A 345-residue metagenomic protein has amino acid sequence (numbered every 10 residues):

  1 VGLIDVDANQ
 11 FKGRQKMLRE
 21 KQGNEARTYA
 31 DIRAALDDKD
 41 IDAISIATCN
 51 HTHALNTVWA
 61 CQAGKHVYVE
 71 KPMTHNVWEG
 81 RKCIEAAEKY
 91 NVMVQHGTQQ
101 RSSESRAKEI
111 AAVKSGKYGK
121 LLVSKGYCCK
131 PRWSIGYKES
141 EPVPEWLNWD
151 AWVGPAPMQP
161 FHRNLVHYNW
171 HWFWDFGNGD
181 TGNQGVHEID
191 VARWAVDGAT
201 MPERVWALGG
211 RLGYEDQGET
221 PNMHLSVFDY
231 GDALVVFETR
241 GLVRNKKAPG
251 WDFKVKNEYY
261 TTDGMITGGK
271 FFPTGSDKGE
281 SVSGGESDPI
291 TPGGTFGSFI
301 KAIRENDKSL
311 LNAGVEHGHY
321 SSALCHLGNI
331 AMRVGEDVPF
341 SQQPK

Functional and structural regions predicted by a protein language model:
V1-V69, W78-V94: N-terminal glycine-/serine-/threonine-rich beta1-alpha1-beta2 phosphate-ribose binding loop of Rossmann-like
V6-Q10, N50-T52, T74-H75, Q100-S102 (+2 more regions): Solvent-exposed loop/turn segments at secondary-structure junctions within structured extracellular/periplasmic domains
N9-G13, D31, T52-W59, W78 (+8 more regions): Extracytoplasmic/secreted proteins, especially bacterial periplasmic and envelope-associated proteins
N24, D40, K117-K120, M201: Short loop/turn motifs at secondary-structure junctions
D38, S103, A199: Acidic-histidine catalytic/liganding microenvironments
I46, P72, G97-T98, T181: Glycine- and other small-residue-rich loops at beta-strand/loop junctions that grip anionic moieties
H66-Y68, T74-A151: A contiguous active-site-proximal alpha/beta segment in oxidoreductase catalytic domains
K108, K120, K125, R132-G179 (+1 more regions): Contiguous beta-strand/loop segments that form the cofactor/metal-binding neighborhood of enzyme cores
